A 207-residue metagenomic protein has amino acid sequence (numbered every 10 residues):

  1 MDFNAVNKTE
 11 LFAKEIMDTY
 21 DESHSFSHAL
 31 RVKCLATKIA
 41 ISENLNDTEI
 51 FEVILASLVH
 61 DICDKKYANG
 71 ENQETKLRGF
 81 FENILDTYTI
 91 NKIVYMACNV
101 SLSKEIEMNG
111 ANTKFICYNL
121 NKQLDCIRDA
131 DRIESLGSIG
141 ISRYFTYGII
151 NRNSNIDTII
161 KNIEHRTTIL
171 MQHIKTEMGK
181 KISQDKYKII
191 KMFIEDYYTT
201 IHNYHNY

Functional and structural regions predicted by a protein language model:
M1-K14: Short alpha-helical hairpin
I16-L45, V59, M108, I116-Y207: Divalent metal-dependent phosphate-bond-processing catalytic cores, especially two-metal-ion Mg2+/Mn2+ enzymes that act
F26, L30-K33, I50, I54 (+3 more regions): Short, well-structured alpha-helical segments
V32, E71-I84: An active-site-proximal "capping" alpha-helix that borders the catalytic cofactor pocket
L45-N46, A68, L85, N155: Alpha-helical structural elements of signaling/regulatory helical domains
T48-A68, Q73, L77, V94-K104: His-Asp-centered metal-binding catalytic motifs of divalent-metal-dependent phosphohydrolases/nucleases
R78-N119: Hydrophobic, well-structured mid-protein blocks that either form specific transmembrane helices
